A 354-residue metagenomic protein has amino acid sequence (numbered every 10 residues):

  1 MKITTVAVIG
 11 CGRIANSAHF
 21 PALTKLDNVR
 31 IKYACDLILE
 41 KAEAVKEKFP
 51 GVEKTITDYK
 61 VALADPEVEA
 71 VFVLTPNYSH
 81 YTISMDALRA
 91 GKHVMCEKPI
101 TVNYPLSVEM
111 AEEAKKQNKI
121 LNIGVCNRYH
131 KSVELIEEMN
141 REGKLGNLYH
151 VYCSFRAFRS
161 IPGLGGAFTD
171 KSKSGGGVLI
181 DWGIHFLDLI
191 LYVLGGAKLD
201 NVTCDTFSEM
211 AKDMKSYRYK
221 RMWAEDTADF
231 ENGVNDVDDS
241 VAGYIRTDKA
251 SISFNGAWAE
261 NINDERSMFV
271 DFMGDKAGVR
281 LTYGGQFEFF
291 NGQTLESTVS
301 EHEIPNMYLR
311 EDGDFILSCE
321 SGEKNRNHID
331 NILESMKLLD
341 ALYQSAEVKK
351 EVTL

Functional and structural regions predicted by a protein language model:
M1-I3, N28-V29, V61, A70-F72 (+3 more regions): C-terminal helix-rich "cap/oligomerization" subdomain common to oxidoreductases
M1-P50: N-terminal Rossmann-like dinucleotide-binding module
I14, E40-K41, R280-T282, H302-G313 (+1 more regions): Active-site loop of classical SDR/Rossmann-like NAD(P)-dependent oxidoreductases, centered on the catalytic Tyr-X3-Lys
I14, N127-N232, K349: Predominantly a Rossmann-like dinucleotide-binding segment in NAD(P)-dependent oxidoreductases
K32, E53, E69: Conserved acidic residues
V52-Y59: Conserved SAM-binding strand-loop segment of SAM-dependent methyltransferases
L63-D65, A70, P76-N77, Y81-R128 (+1 more regions): Beta-strand-loop-alpha-helix segment that lines the small-molecule cofactor/substrate pocket of alpha/beta enzymes
D188-G285, D312-L317, S321-E323: Contiguous beta-strand/loop segments that form the cofactor/metal-binding neighborhood of enzyme cores
